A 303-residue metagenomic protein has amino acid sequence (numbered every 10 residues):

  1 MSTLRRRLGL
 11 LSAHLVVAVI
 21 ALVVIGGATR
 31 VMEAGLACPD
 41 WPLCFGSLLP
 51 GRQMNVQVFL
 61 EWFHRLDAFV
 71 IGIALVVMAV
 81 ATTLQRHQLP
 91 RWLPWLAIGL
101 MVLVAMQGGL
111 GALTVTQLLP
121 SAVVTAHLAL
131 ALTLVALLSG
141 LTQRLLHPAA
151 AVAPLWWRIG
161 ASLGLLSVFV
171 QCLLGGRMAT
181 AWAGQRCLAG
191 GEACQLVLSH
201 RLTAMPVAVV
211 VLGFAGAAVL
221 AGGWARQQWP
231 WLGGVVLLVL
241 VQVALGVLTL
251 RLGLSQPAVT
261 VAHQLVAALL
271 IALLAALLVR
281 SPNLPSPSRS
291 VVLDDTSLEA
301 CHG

Functional and structural regions predicted by a protein language model:
M1-G303: Polytopic transmembrane helical bundles with strong interfacial aromatic enrichment
